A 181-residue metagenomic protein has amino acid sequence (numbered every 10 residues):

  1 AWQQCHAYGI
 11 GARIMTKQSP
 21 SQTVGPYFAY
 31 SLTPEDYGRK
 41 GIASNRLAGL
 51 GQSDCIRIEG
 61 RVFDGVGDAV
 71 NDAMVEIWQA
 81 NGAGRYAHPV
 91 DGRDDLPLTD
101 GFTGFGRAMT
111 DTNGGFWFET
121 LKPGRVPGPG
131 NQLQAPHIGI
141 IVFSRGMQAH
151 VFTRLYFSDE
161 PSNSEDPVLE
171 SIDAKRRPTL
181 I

Functional and structural regions predicted by a protein language model:
G9-I181: Beta-strand-dominated extracellular/periplasmic modules and repeats in secreted or surface-exposed proteins
